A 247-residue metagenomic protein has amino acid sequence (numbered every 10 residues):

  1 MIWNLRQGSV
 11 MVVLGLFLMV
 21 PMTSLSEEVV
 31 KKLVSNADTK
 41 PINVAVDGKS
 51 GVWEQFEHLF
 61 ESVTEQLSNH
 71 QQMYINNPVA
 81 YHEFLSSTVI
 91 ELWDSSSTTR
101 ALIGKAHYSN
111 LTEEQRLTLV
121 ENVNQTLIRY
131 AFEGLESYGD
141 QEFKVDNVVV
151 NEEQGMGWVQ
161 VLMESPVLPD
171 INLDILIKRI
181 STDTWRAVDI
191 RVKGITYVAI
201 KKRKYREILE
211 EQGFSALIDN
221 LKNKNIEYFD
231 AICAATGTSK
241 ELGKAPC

Functional and structural regions predicted by a protein language model:
I2-V12: Bacterial N-terminal signal peptides that target proteins for export
M11-P21: Bacterial N-terminal signal peptides
M22-S35: Signal peptide processing junction and immediate N-terminal pro/mature segment of secreted/exported proteins
N36-A131: Early exported N-terminus immediately downstream of N-terminal targeting peptides
Y108, Q125-T126, S165-P166, K193-Y197: Solvent-exposed loop/turn segments at secondary-structure junctions within structured extracellular/periplasmic domains
R129-I171, E227-C247: Surface-exposed, charged secondary-structure patches
N172-A199: Short beta-strand edge/turn micro-motifs at domain boundaries
V192-C247: Low-complexity, intrinsically disordered terminal/linker segments enriched in charged and Gly/Pro repeats
